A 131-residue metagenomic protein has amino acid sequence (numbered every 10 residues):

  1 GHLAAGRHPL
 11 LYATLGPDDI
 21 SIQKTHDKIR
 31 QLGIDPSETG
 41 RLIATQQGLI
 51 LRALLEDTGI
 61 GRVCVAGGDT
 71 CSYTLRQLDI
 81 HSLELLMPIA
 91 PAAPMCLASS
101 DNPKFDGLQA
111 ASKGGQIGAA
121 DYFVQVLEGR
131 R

Functional and structural regions predicted by a protein language model:
G1-R131: Active-site catalytic microenvironments in core metabolic enzymes, especially phosphate/sugar-handling
